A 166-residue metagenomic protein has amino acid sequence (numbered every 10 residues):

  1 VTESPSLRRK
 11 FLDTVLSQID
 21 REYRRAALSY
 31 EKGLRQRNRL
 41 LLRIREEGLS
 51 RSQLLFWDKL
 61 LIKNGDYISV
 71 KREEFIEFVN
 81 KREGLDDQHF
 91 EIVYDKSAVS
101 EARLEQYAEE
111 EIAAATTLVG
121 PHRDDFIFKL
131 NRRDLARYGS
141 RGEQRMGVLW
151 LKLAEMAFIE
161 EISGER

Functional and structural regions predicted by a protein language model:
V1-L40: Extended, charged alpha-helical "arm/stalk" segments used for dimerization and assembly in large NTPase-driven machines
T14-R21, R39, R43-E47, K63 (+1 more regions): General structural signal for alpha-helix termini and helix-helix connectors
R24-K59, H89: Extended, charged coiled-coil "arm/hinge" scaffolds of SMC/Rad50-like chromosome-maintenance ATPases and other large
E47-R166: Conserved NTPase motor "head" modules and their coupling/switch loops across ABC/AAA+ ATPases, GTPases, and GHKL ATPases
